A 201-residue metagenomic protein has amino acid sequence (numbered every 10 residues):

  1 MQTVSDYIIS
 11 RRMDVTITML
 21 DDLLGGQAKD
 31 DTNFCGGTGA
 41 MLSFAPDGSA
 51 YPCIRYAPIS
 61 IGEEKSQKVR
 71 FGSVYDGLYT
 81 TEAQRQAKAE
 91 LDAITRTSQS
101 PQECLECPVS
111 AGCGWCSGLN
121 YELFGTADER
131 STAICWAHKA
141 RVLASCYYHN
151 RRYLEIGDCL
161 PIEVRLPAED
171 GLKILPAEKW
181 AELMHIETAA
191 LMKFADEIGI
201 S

Functional and structural regions predicted by a protein language model:
M1-G25, Y56-E106: C-terminal accessory region of radical SAM enzymes
A28: Catalytic cores of alpha/beta
C35-T38: Short, small/polar residue-rich loop motifs at catalytic or cofactor-binding pockets
A45: Short, acidic, Ser/Thr-enriched surface-loop or helix-capping motifs
P58-I61, R96-S201: Radical SAM enzyme core and accessory elements
